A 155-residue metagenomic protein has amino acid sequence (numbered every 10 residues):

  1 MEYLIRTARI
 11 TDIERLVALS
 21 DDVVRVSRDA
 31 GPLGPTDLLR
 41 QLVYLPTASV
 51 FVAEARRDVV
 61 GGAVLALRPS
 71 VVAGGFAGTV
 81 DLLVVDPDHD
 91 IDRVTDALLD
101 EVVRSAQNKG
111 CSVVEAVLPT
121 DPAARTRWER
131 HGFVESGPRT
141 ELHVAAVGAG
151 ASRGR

Functional and structural regions predicted by a protein language model:
M1-E14, G148-R155: Conserved N-terminal entry element of GNAT/NAT acetyltransferase domains
A18-G31, V71: Helix-loop element at the rim of GNAT/NAT acetyltransferase active sites that forms part of the acceptor-substrate
D29-V50: Active-site rim helix/loop that mediates acceptor-substrate recognition in acyltransferases
V52, D58-L67, V84: Conserved beta-strand in the GNAT
G74-P87: Conserved acetyl-CoA binding element of GNAT-fold acetyltransferases
V85, I91-R104, R130: Conserved acetyl-CoA-binding loop-helix of GNAT-fold acetyltransferases
P87-D90, E115-T126, H143-A146: Conserved beta-strand-loop-alpha-helix junction that forms the acyl-donor binding cleft
A106-L118: Conserved GNAT acetyl-CoA-binding A-motif
